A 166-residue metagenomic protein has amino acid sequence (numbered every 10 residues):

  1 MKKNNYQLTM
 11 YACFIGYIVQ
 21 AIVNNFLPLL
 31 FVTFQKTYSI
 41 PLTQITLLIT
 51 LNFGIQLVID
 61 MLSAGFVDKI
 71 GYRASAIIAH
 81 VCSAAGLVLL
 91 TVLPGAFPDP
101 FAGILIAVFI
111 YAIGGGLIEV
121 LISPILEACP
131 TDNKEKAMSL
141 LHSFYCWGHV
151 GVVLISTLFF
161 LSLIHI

Functional and structural regions predicted by a protein language model:
L8-F34, I40: Extracytoplasmic
L47-G65: Central cavity-lining transmembrane alpha-helices of secondary-active solute carriers, predominantly the Major
V81-P98: C-terminal ends and interior cores of transmembrane alpha-helices in multi-pass membrane transporters/permeases
F101-L117: Hydrophobic core of transmembrane alpha-helices in multi-pass small-molecule transporters, especially MFS/SLC-type
L117-P130: Intracellular juxtamembrane helix-capping segments at the cytosolic ends of symmetry-related transmembrane helices
K136-S156: Glycine-rich segments within core transmembrane alpha-helices of 12-TM secondary carriers
I164-I166: Conserved small/polar residues in nucleotide/adenosyl-binding loops
